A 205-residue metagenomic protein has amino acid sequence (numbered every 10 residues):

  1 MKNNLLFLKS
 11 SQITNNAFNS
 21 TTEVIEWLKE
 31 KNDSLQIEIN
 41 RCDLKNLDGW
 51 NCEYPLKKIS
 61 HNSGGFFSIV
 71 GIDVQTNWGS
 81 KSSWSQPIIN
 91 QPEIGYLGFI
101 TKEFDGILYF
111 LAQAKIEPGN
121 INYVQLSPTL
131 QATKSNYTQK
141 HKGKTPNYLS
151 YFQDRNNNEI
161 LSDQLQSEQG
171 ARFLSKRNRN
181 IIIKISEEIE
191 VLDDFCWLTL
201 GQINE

Functional and structural regions predicted by a protein language model:
M1-Q75: N-terminal domain-onset segments
L5-Q12, A114, P118-L161: Compact, glycine/acidic-enriched structural inserts
T21-K29, S127, Q131, N204: Generic detector of well-ordered alpha-helical segments enriched in charged/polar residues, highlighting helical
I39-C42, G143, S162-S167: Short glycine-rich, low-complexity/disordered patches
I39-C42, G64, I94, I107 (+1 more regions): Sequence-level motif detector for i,i+2 pairs with an aromatic at +2
F66-T138: Aromatic- and glycine-enriched beta-alpha-beta binding-site module
S162-E205: Elongated scaffolding segments in large macromolecular assemblies, built predominantly from amphipathic alpha-helices
